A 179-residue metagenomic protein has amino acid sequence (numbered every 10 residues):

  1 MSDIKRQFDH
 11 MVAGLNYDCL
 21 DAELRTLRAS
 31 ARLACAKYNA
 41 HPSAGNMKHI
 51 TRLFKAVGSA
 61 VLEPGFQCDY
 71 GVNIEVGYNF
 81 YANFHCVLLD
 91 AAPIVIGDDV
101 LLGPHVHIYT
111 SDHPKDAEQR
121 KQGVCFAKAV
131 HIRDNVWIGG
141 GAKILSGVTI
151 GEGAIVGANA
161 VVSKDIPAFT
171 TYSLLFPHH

Functional and structural regions predicted by a protein language model:
M1-I4, N159, P167: Gly/lys/ser-thr-rich phosphate-binding loops in alpha/beta enzymes that coordinate phosphoanhydride or phosphate groups
M1-S59: Terminal amphipathic alpha-helical/low-complexity segments used for targeting or macromolecular assembly
K55, V148-G151, I166: Extended beta-solenoid/beta-helix repeat architectures
G58-Q67: Arg/Lys-rich RNA-binding interfaces used to dock onto structured RNA substrates
F66-V76, Y81-I150, L175-H179: Flexible, glycine/small-residue-enriched loop-and-beta-strand segment within the central core of proteins
G141, G153, N159, F169-T170: Tight coil/turn sites that cap or link beta-strands
V162, I166-H179: C-terminal end-helix/capping segment
